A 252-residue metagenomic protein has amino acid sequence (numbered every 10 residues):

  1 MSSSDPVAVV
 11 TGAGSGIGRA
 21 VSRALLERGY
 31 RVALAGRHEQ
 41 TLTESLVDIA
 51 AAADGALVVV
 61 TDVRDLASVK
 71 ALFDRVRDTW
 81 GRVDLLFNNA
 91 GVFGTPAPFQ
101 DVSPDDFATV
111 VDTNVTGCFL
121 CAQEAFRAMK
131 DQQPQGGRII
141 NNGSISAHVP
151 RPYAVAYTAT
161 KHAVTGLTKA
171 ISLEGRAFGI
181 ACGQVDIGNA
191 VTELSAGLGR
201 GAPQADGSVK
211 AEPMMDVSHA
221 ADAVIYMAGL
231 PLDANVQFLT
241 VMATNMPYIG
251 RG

Functional and structural regions predicted by a protein language model:
G14-G16: Conserved glycine-rich cofactor-binding loop
R28-E44: Conserved glycine-rich Rossmann-like NAD(P)H-binding loop of the short-chain dehydrogenase/reductase
V60-L72, P104: The beta1-alpha1 cofactor-binding region of Rossmann-like NAD(H)/NADP(H)-dependent oxidoreductases
A97-F99, D106-A108: Substrate-binding pocket helix/loop in short-chain dehydrogenase/reductase
A122, T160: Active-site helix of classical SDR
S144: Residue(s) in the substrate-gating loop at a strand-loop-helix junction that position the organic substrate next
I180, Q184-V185, P203-I249: C-terminal helical subdomain
